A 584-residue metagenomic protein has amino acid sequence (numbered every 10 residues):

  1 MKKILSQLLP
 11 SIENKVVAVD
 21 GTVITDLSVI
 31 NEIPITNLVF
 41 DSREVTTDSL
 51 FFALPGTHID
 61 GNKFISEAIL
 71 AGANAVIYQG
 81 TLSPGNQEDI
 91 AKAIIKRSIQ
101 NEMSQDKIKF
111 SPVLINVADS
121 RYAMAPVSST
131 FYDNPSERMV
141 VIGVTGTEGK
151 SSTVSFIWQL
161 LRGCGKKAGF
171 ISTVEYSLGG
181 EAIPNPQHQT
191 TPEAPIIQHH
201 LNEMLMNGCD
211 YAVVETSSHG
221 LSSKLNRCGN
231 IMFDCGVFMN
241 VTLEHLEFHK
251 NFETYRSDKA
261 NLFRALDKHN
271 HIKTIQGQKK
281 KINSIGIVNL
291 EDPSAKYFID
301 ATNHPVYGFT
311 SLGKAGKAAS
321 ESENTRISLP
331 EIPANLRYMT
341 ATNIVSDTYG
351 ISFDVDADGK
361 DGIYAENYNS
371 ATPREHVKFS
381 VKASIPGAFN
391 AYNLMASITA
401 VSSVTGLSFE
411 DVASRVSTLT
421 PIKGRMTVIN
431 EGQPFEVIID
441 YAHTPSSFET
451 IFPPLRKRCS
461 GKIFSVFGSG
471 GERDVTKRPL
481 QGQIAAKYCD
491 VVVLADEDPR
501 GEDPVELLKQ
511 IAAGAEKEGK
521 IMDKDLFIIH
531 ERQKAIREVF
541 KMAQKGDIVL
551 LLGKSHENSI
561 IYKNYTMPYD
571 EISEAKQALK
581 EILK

Functional and structural regions predicted by a protein language model:
M1-M124, A318, S322-T325, E366-S370 (+2 more regions): N-terminal leader/targeting and accessory segments in enzymes
M1-V16, V45-L50, D60-K63, Q100 (+6 more regions): ATP-dependent carboxylate-amine ligase
L70, N74-G80, I285-N289, V466-F467 (+1 more regions): Short internal beta-strands
I77-G85, I99-S104, S172-E175, L290-S294 (+2 more regions): Short, polar loop motifs at secondary-structure junctions
Y78-T81, T216, N240, D496 (+1 more regions): Short secondary-structure boundary segments
N86, D106-K107, S111, N207 (+5 more regions): Acidic, Mg2+-coordinating active-site environments of NTP-dependent enzymes
D106-F110, N116, R121-V288, S294-T302 (+3 more regions): Phosphate-binding loop of NTP-binding sites
F170, V214, G236, V288 (+4 more regions): Structural beta-sheet core signal
